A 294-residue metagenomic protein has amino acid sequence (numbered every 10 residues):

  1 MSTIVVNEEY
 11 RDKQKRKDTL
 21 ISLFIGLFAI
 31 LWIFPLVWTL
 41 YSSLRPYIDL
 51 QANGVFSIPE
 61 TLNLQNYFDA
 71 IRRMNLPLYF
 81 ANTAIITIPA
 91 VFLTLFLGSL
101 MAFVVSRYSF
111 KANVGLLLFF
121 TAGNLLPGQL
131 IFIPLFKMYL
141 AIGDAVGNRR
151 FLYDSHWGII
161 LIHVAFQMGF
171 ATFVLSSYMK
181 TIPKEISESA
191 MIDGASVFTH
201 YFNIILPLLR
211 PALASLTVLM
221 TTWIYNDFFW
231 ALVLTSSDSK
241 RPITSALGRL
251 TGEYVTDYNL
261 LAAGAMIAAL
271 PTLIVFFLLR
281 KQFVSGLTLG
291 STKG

Functional and structural regions predicted by a protein language model:
S2-G294: A hydrophobic, multi-pass inner-membrane permease signature
